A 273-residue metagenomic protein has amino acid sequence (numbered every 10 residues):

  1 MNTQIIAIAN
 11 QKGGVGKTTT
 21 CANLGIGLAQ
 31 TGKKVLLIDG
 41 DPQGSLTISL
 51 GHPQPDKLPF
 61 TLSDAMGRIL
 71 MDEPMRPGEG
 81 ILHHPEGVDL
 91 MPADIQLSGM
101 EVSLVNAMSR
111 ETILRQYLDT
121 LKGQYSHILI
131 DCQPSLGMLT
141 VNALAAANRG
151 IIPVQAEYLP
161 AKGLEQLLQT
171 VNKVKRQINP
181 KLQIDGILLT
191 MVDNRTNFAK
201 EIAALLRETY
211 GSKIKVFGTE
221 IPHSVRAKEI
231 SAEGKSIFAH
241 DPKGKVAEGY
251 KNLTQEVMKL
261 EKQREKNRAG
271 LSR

Functional and structural regions predicted by a protein language model:
M1-R273: P-loop NTP-binding core
